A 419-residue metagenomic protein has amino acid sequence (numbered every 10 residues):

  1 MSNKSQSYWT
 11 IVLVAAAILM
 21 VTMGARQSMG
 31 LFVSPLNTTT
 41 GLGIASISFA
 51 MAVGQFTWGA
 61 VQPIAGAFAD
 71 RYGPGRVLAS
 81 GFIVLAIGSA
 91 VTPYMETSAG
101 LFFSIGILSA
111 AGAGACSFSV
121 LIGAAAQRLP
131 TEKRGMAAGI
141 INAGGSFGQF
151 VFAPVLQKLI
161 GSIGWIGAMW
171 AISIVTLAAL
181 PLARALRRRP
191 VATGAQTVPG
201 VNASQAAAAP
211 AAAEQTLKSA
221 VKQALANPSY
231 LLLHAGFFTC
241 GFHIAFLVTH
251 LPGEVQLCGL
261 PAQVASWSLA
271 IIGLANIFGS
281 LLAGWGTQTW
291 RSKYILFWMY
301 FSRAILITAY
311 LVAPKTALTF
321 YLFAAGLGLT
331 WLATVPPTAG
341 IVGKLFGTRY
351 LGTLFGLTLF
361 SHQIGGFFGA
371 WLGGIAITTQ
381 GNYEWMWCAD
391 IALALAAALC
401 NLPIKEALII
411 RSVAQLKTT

Functional and structural regions predicted by a protein language model:
M20, G100-C116, F238, T319-A333: Hydrophobic core of transmembrane alpha-helices in multi-pass small-molecule transporters, especially MFS/SLC-type
Q27, Q55-P63, F150, G273-L281 (+1 more regions): Residue-level signature of mid-helix packing/kink "hotspots" within the transmembrane helices of 12-pass Major
M29-V33, K222, A226-S280: Extracytoplasmic gate region of multi-pass secondary transporters
V61-G73, S280-R291, I377-T378: Helix-to-loop junctions at the C-terminal end of transmembrane segments in multipass secondary transporters
I83-E96, S302-K315: C-terminal ends and interior cores of transmembrane alpha-helices in multi-pass membrane transporters/permeases
I105-A143, G347: Cytoplasmic helix-loop-helix junction between adjacent transmembrane helices in 12-TM secondary transporters
I141-A192: Helix-loop-helix hairpin linking two adjacent transmembrane segments in secondary transporters
S173-A207, C400-K405: C-terminal membrane-cytosol helix-exit motif in multi-pass small-molecule transporters
